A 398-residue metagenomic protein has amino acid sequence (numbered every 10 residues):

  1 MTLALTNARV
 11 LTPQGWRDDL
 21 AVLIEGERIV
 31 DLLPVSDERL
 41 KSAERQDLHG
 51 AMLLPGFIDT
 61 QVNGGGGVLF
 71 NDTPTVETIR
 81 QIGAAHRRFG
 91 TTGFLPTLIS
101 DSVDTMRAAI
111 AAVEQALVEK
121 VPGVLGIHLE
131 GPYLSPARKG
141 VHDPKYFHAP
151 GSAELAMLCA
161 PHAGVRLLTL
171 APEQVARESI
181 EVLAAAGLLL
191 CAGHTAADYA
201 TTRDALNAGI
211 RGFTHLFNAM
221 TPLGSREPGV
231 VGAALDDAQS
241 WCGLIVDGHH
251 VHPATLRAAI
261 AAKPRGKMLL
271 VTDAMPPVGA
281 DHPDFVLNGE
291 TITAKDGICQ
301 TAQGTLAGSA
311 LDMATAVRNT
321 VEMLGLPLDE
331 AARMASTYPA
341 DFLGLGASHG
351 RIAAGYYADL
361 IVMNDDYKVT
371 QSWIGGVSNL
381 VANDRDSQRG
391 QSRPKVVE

Functional and structural regions predicted by a protein language model:
M1-L40, W373: N-terminal metal-binding scaffold of metallo-dependent hydrolase/deaminase domains
L3-L5, R39-R80, A84: Replace "His-x-His-based motif
A8, D341, R351-R389, E398: C-terminal cap of metal-dependent C-N hydrolases
N63, V76, A84-L95, S135-H162 (+4 more regions): Active-site gating loops and adjacent loop-to-helix segments of metal-dependent hydrolytic enzymes
N63-G65, R80-A109, G123-S135, H162-E173 (+3 more regions): Divalent metal-dependent hydrolysis catalytic cores, especially in the metallo-beta-lactamase
L129, L183, F213, T320 (+1 more regions): Conserved, mostly hydrophobic/aromatic
L155-A280: Active-site core of metal-dependent hydrolases
G229-C242, G248, I260-T272, P277-Y356 (+1 more regions): His/Asp/Glu-enriched, well-ordered alpha-helical/loop segment that forms or immediately abuts the divalent-metal
